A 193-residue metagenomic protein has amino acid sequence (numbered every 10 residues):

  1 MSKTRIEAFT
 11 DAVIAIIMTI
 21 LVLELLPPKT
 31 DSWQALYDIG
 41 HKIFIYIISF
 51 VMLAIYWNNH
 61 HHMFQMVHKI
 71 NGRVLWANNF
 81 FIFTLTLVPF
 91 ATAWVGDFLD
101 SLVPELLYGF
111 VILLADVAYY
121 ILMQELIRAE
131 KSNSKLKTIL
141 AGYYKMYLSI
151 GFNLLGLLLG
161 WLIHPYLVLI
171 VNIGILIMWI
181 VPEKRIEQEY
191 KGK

Functional and structural regions predicted by a protein language model:
M1-K193: Multi-pass alpha-helical transmembrane bundle typical of ion/small-solute transporters and intramembrane aspartyl
